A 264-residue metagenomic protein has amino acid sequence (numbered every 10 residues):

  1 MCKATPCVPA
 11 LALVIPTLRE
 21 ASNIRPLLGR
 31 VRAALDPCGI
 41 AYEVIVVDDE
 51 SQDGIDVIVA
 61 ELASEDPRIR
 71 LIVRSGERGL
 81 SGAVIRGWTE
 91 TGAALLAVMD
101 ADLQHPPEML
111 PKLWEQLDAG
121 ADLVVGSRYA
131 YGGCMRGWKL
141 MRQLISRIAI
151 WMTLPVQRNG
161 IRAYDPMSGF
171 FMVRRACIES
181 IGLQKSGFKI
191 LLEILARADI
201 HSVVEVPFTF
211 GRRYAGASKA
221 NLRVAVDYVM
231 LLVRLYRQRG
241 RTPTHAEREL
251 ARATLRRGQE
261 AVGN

Functional and structural regions predicted by a protein language model:
M1-A10, V156-I161, L183-N264: Hydrophobic helical membrane-anchoring modules
M1-A33, G39-I40: N-proximal low-complexity "stem/linker" segments adjacent to membrane-targeting elements
E20-I24, S51, P106: Donor nucleotide-sugar binding loop of glycosyltransferases
I40-S51, I72-R74: Short beta-strand/loop segment that forms part of the nucleotide-sugar
D48-D56, L103: A conserved acidic beta->alpha catalytic loop
D49-E50, A63, R78: Conserved short acidic donor-positioning loop in nucleotide-sugar-dependent glycosyltransferases
I72-E90, L95, Q104-F188, R213-R223: Acceptor/aglycone-binding surface of glycosyltransferases and processive sugar-polymer synthases
